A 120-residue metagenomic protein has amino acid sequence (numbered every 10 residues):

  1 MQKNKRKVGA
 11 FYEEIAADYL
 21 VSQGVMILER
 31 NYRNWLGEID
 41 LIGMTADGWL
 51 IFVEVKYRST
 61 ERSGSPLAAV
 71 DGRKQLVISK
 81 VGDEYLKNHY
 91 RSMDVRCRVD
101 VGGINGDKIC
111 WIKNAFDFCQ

Functional and structural regions predicted by a protein language model:
M1-R30: Acidic-basic catalytic patches of nuclease active cores, encompassing PD-(D/E)XK and other metal-cofactor nuclease
K3, V55-G72: Short beta-strand-loop-alpha-helix junction that forms the active-site gateway of nucleic-acid-processing nucleases
M26, L50-F52, R96: Hydrophobic "anchor" residues on beta-strands that sit immediately upstream of conserved functional sites
R30-R33, D100: Short, solvent-exposed loop/turn elements at beta->coil junctions and helix N-caps that rim active or binding pockets
N34-E38: Short acidic/glycine-enriched loop/turn segments that link adjacent beta-strands
I39-G43, D47-E61, I78: Conserved catalytic cores of phosphodiester-cleaving nucleases, focusing on short active-site segments
A69-Y90: Short, charged, amphipathic alpha-helix that recurs within catalytic cores of restriction-modification and other
N88-Q120: Domain-level recognition of nuclease-like catalytic cores that cleave nucleotide substrates
